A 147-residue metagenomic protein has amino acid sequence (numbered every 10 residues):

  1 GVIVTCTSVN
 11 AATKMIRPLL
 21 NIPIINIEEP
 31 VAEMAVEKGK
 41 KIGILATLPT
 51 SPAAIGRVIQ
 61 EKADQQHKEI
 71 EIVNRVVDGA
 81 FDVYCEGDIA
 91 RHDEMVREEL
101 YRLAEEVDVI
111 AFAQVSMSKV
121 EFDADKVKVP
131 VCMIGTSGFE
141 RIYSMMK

Functional and structural regions predicted by a protein language model:
G1-K147: Non-catalytic structural scaffold of enzyme domains
